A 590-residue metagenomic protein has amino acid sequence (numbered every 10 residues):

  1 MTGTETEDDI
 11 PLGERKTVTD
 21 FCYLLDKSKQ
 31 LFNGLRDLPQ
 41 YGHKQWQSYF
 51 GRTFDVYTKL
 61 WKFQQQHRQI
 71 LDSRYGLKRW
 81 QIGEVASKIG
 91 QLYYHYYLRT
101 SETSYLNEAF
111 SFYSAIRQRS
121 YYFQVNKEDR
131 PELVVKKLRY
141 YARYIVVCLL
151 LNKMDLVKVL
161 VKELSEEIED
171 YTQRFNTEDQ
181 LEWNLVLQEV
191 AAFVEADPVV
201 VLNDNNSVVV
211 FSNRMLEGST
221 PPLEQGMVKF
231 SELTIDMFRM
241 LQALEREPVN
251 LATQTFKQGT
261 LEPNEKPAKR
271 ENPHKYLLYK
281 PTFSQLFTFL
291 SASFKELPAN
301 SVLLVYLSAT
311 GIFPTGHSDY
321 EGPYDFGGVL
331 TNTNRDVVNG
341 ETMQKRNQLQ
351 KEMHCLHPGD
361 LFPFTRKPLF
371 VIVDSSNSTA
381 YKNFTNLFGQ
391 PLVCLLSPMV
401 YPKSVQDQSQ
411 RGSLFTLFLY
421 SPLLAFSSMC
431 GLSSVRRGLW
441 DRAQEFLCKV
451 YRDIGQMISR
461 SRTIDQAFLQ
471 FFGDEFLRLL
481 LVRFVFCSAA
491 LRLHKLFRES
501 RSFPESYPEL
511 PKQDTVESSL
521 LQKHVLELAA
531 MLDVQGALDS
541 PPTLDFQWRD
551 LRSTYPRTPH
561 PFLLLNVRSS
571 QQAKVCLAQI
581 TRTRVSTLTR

Functional and structural regions predicted by a protein language model:
M1-Q69: N-terminal alpha-helical scaffolding segments that mark the starts of alpha-solenoid/helical-repeat architectures
L35-T53, Y94-A109, L150-V157, L419: Short coil/turn connectors between adjacent alpha-helices in alpha-solenoid helical repeat scaffolds
L60-W80, R119-E132: Flexible helix-coil transition and linker loops at the boundaries of alpha-helical arrays
E108-Q225, T385, D441, K449-L493 (+2 more regions): Cytosolic small-GTPase signaling regions in large eukaryotic proteins
N206-M353, I372-S375: A domain-level signal for caspase-like cysteine endopeptidase catalytic cores and their zymogen-processing architecture
E245, M343, L439-L588: C-terminal functional modules of predominantly eukaryotic multidomain proteins
F370, D374-L493: Active-site-proximal C-terminal subdomain of hydrolase catalytic domains
